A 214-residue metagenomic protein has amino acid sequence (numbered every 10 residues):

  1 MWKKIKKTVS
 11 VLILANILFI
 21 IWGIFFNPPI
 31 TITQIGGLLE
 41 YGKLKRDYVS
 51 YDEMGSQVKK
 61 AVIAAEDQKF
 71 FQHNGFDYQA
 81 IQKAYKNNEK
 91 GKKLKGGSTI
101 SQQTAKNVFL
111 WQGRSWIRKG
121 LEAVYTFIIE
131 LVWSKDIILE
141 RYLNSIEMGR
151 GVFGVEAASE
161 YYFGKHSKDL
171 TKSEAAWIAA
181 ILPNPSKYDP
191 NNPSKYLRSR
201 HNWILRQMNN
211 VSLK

Functional and structural regions predicted by a protein language model:
M1-K214: Juxtamembrane regions of bacterial inner-membrane/periplasmic proteins, predominantly the peptidoglycan biogenesis
